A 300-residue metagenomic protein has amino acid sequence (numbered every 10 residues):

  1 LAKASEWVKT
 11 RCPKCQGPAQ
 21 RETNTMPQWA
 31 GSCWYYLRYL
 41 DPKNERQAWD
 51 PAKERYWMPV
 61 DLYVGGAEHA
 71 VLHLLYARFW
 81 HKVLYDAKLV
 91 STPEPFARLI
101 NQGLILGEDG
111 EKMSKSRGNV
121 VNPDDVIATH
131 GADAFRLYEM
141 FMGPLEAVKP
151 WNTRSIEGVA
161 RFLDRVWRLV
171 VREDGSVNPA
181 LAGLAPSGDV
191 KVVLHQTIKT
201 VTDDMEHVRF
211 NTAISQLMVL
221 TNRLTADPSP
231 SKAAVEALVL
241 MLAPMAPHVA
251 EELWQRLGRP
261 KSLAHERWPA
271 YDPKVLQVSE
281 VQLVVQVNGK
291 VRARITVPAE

Functional and structural regions predicted by a protein language model:
L1-A67, L75-A77, K82-A87, P93-Q102 (+3 more regions): Cys/His-rich finger/ribbon microdomains and the adjacent scaffold used for macromolecule binding/structural
C12, R38, W151, T296-P298: Cofactor-binding beta-sheet edge motifs in enzyme active sites
Q28, L75, D125-T296: Helix-rich, typically C-terminal accessory recognition domains appended to large enzymatic cores
D86-K88, L106-M113, A147-V148, A226-D227 (+1 more regions): Secretory-pathway/luminal and periplasmic proteins that interact with or process carbohydrate-rich
S91-T92, K261: Residue-level detector of short coil/turn "hinge" positions at structural boundaries
